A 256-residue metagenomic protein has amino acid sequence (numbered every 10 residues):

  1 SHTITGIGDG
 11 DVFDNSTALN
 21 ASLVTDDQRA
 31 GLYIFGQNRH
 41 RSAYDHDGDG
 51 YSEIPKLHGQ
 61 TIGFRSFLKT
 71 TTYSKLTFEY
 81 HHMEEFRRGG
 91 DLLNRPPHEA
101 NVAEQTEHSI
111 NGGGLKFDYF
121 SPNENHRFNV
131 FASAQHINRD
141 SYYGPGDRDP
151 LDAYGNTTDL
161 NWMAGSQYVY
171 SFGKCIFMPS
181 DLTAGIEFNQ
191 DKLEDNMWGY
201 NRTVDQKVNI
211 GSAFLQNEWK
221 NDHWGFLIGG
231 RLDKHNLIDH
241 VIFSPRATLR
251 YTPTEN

Functional and structural regions predicted by a protein language model:
S1-G48, P55-I62, Y73: Outer-membrane beta-barrel translocator/receptor signature
I4-D9, T25-D27, G36-S42, H82-F86 (+6 more regions): Transmembrane beta-strands of outer-membrane beta-barrel pores
G8-F13, V24-D26, I54-H58, A103-S109 (+5 more regions): Short sequence motifs at beta-strands and strand-loop junctions characteristic of Gram-negative outer-membrane
N15-L19, A30, Q60-F64, S109-L115 (+4 more regions): Hydrophobic, lipid-facing positions within transmembrane beta-strands of outer-membrane proteins
T25-A30, T72-K75, F120-R127, S171-D181 (+2 more regions): Short loop/turn motifs that connect adjacent beta-strands in outer-membrane beta-barrel proteins
A30-I34, L76-F78, H126-A132, A164 (+2 more regions): Transmembrane beta-strands of outer-membrane beta-barrel proteins
R41-T61, F67-K69, Y73-F128, A134-L160: Flexible loop and strand-edge segments within Gram-negative outer membrane beta-barrel domains
T71, F177-T183, E187, N196-N256: Structural signature of Gram-negative outer-membrane beta-barrels, strongest in the C-terminal barrel of TonB-dependent
